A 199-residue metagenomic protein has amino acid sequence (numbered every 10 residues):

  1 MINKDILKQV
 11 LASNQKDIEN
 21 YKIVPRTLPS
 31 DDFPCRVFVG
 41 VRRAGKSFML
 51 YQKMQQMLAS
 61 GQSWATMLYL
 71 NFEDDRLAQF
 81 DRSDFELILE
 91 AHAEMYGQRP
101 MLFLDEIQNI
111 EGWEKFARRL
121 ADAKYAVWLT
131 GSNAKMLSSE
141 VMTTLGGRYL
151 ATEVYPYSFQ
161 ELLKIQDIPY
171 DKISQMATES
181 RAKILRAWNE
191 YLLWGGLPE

Functional and structural regions predicted by a protein language model:
M1-E199: Phosphate-binding site recognition
